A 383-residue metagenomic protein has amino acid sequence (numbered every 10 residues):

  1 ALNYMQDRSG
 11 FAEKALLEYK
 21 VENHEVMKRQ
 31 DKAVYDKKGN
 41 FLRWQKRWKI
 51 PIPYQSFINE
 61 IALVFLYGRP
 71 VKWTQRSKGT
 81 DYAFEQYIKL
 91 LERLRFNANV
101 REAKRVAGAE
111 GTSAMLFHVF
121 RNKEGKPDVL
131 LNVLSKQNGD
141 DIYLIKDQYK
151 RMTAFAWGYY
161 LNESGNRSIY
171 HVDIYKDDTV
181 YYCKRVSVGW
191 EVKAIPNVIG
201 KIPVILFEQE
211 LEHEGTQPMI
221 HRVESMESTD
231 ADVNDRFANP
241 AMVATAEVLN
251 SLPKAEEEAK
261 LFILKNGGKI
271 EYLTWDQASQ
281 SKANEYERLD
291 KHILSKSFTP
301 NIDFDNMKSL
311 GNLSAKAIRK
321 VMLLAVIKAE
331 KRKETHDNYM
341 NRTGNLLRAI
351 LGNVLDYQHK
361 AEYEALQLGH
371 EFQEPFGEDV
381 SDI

Functional and structural regions predicted by a protein language model:
A1-L130: Extended, helix-rich architectural segments
M5, F65-L66, L94, V223-D230 (+4 more regions): Generic structural signal for hydrophobic core residues of well-folded globular domains
H24, K28-Q30, Y35, G39-I50 (+4 more regions): Extended, non-catalytic structural segments that build the interaction scaffolds of large macromolecular assemblies
G79, A83, E92-N99, A107 (+5 more regions): Short amphipathic alpha-helical segments
I88, K104, I220, E224-E227 (+3 more regions): Short, well-ordered alpha-helical packing segments
R101-K104, G108-Q209: Extended, regular secondary-structure scaffolds
G189-R319, L366, D379: Extended, charged amphipathic alpha-helical segments
F298-L313, N338-A365: Short acidic alpha-helical/loop segments enriched in Asp/Glu that coordinate divalent cations
